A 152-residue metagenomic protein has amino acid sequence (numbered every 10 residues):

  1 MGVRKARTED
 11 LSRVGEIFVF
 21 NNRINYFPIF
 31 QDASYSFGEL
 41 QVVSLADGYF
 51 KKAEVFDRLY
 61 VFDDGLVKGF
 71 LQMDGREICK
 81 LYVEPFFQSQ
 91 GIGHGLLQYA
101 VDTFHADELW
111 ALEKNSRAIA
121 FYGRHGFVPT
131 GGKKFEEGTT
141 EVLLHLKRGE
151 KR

Functional and structural regions predicted by a protein language model:
G2-E16: A short beta-loop-alpha structural element at the N-terminal edge of CoA-dependent acyl/N-acetyltransferase catalytic
V19-Y49: Conserved GNAT-fold acetyl-CoA-binding loop/helix
V42-Y60, E77: A short helix-loop-beta-strand connector motif used in the catalytic cores of GNAT acetyltransferases and, in some
V61, G65-Y82: Conserved beta-strand in the GNAT
E77-Q88, A111-L112: A short, internal acetyl-CoA/4′-phosphopantetheine-binding micro-motif in the GNAT/acyltransferase core
V83, S89-D102, A120, R124: Conserved acetyl-CoA-binding loop-helix of GNAT-fold acetyltransferases
H94-G95, K114-G132, E136-T140: Conserved active-site alpha-helix within GNAT-family acetyltransferase domains
D102-K114: Conserved GNAT acetyl-CoA-binding A-motif
